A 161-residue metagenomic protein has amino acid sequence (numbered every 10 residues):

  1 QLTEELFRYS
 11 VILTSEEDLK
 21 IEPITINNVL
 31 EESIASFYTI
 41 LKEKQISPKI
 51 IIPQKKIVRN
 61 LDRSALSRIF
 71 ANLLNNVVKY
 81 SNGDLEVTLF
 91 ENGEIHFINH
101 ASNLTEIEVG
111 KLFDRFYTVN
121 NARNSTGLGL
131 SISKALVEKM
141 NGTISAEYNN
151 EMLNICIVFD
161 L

Functional and structural regions predicted by a protein language model:
T14-L19, V58-L61: Conserved micro-motifs of the catalytic ATP-binding
K20-P23, S47-I57, F90-N92: Conserved catalytic submotifs in the C-terminal HATPase_c
V77-V78: Short helix-loop "hinge" at the ATP-lid/N-box region of the Bergerat-fold HATPase_c
D84-E94: Short beta-strand/loop element within the Bergerat-fold HATPase_c
L104-F116: Short conserved segment of the HATPase_c
G129, S133: Short alpha-helical Gxxx[C/S/T] motif in the catalytic ATP-binding
